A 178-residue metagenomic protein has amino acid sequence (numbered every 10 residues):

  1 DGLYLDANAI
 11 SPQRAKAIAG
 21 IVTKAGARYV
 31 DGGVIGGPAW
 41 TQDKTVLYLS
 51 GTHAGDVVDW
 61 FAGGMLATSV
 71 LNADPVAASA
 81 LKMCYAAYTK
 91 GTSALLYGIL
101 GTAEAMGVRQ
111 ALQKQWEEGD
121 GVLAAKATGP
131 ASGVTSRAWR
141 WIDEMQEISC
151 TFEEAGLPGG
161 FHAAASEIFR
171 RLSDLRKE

Functional and structural regions predicted by a protein language model:
D1-G2: Short acidic/histidine-rich motifs immediately flanking catalytic phosphotransfer sites in two-component signaling
L5: Catalytic-core elements of nucleic-acid end-processing and repair enzymes
I10-K90: Rossmann-fold dinucleotide-binding core
A17-I21, G160, E178: Secondary-structure junction/capping motif
A80-K177: Helical "substrate-binding/catalytic lid" subdomain of Rossmann-like NAD(P)-dependent dehydrogenases/reductases
